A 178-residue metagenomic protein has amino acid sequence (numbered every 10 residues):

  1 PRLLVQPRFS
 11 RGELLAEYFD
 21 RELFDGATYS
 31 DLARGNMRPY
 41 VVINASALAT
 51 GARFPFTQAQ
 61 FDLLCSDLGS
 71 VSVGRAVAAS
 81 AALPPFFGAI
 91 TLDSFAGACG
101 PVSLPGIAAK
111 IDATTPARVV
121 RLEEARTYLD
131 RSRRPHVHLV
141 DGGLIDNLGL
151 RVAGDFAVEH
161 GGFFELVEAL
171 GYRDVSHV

Functional and structural regions predicted by a protein language model:
P1-V178: Catalytic domains of lipid- and phosphate-ester/thioester hydrolases
